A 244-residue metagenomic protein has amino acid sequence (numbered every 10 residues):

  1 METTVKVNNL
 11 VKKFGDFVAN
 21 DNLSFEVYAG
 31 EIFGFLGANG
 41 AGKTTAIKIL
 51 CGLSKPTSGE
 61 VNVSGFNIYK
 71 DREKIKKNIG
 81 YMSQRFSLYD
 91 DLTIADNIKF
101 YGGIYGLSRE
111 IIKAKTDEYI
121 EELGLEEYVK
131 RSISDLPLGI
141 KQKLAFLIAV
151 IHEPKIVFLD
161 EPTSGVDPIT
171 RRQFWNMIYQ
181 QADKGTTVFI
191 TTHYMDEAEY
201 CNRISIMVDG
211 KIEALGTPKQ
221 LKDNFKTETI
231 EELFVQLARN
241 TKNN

Functional and structural regions predicted by a protein language model:
G59-K70, K74-I75: Conserved ABC transporter NBD signature motif
K99, G103, E110-Y128: Conserved ABC ATPase "signature" region
V157-E161: Catalytic Walker B motif of ABC-type/P-loop ATPase nucleotide-binding domains
L215-G216: ABC ATPase "signature
